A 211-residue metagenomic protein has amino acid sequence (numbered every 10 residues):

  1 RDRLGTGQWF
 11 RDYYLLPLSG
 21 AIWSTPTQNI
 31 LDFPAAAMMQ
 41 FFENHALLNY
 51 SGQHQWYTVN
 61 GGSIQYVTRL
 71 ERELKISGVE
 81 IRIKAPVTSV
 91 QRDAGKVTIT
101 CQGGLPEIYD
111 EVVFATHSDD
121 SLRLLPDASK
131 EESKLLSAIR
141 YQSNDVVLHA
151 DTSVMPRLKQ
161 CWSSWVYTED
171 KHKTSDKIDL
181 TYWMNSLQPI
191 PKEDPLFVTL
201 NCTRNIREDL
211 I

Functional and structural regions predicted by a protein language model:
R1-S89: Active-site/ligand-binding neighborhood in enzyme catalytic cores
P86-I211: Mid-domain catalytic core of redox enzymes that form a hydrophobic substrate pocket/lid adjacent to a catalytic redox
